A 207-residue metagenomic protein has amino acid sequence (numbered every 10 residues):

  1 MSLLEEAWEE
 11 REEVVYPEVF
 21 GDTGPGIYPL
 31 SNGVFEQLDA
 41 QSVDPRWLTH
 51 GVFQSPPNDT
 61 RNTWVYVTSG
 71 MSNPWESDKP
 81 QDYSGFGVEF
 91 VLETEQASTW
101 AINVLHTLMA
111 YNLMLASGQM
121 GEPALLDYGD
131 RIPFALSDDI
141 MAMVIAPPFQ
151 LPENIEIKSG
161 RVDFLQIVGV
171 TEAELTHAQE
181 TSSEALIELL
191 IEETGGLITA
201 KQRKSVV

Functional and structural regions predicted by a protein language model:
M1-V207: Acidic, proline/glycine-rich low-complexity IDRs
